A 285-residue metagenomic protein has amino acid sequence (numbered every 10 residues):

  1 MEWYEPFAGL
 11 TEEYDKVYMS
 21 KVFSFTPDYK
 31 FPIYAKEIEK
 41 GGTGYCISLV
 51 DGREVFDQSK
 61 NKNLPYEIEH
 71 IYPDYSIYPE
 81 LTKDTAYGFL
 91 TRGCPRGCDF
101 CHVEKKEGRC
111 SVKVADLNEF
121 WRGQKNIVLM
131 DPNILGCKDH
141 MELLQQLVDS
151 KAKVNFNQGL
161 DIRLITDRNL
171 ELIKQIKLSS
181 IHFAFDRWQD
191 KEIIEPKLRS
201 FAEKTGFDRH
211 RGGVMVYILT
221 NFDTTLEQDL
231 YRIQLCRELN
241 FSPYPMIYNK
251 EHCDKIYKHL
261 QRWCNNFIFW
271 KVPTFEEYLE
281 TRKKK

Functional and structural regions predicted by a protein language model:
M1-E13, T26-E37, Y75-L81, S111-K125 (+5 more regions): Alpha-helix C-terminal capping segments
M1-T85: Glycine-rich beta-alpha loop elements in corrinoid/cobalamin-binding modules across cobalamin-dependent enzymes
Y18-V22, H102-L198, G212-F222, S242-M246: Core AdoMet radical
S24-Y29, C46-V50, C137, I165 (+3 more regions): Short, charged/polar "capping" segments at the starts of alpha-helices and the immediately preceding loops
Y34-G41, A152, R209-G212, F241: A short helix->loop->beta-strand "cap" motif at the edges of active sites that frequently abuts
E80-N118: Canonical Radical SAM [4Fe-4S] cluster-binding loop centered on the CxxxCxxC motif and its immediate flanking residues
Q175, S180-H182, Q189-K285: A structural motif corresponding to the C-terminal lobe/cap of the Radical SAM core domain
